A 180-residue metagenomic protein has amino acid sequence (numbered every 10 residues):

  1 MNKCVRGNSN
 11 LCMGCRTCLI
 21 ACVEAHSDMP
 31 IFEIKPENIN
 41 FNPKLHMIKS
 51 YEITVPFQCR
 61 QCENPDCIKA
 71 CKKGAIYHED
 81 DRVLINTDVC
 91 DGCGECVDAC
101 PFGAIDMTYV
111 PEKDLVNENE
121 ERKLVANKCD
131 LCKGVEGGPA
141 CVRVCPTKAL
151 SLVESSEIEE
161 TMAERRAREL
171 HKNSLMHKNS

Functional and structural regions predicted by a protein language model:
M1-N10: N-terminal beta-strand motif that seeds the catalytic metal site of vicinal oxygen chelate
N2, D28-K69, V89, E95-S180: Flanking helices and flexible, charged tails adjoining ferredoxin-like Fe-S electron-transfer domains in multi-subunit
G7, I85-N86: Hydrophobic face of beta-strands forming the core of extended beta-sheets/solenoids, especially the left-handed
M13, L19-V23: N-terminal signal-anchor transmembrane alpha helix
A25, G74, K148: Conserved N-box asparagine in the HATPase_c
Q61-V83: Ordered, amphipathic secondary-structure segments that act as subunit-interaction surfaces in large macromolecular
